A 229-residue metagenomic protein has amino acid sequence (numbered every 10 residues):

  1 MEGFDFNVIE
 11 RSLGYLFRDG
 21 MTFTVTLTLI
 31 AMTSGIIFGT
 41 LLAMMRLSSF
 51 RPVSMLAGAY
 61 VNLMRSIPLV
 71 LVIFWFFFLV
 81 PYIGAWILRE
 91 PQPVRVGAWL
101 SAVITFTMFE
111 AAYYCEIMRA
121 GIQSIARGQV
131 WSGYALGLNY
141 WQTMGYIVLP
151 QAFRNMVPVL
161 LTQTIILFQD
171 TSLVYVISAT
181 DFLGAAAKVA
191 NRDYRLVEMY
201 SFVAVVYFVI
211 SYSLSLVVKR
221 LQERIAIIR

Functional and structural regions predicted by a protein language model:
M1-R229: Transmembrane alpha-helices and adjacent helix-loop boundaries
